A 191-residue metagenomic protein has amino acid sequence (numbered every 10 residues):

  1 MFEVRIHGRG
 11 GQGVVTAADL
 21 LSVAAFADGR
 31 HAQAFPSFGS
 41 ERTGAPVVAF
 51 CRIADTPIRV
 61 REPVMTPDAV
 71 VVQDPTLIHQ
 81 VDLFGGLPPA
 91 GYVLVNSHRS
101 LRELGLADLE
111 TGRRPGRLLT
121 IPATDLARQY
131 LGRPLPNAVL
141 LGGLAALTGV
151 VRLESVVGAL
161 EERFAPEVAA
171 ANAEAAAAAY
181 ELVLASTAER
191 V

Functional and structural regions predicted by a protein language model:
M1-V191: Active-site cofactor/cluster-binding pocket
